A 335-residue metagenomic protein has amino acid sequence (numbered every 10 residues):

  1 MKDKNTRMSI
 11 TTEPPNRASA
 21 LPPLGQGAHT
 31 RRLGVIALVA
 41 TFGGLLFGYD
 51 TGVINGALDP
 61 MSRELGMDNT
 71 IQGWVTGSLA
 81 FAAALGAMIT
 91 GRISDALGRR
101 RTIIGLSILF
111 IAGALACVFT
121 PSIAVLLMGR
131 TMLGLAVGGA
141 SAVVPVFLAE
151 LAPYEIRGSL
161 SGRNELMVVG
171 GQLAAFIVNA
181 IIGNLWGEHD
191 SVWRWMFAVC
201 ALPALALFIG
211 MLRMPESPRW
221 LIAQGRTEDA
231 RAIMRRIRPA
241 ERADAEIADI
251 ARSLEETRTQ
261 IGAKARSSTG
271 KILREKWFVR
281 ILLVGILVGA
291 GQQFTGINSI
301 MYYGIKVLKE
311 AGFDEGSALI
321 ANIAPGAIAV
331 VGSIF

Functional and structural regions predicted by a protein language model:
K2-F335: Transmembrane-helix signature of 12-pass secondary carriers
